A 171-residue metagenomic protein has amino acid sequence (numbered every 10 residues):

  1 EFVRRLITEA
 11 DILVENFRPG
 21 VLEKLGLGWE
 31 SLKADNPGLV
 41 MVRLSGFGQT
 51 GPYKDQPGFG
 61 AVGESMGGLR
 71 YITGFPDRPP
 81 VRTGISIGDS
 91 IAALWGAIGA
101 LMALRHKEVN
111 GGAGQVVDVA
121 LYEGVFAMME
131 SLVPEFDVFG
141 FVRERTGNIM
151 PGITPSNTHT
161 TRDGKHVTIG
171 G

Functional and structural regions predicted by a protein language model:
E1-G99, A103-N110: N-terminal helix-loop segment corresponding to the beta1-alpha1 unit of nucleotide/adenylate-binding folds
M66, R70-G171: Acidic, glycine-rich segments within the central catalytic cores of soluble metabolic enzymes that bind/position
